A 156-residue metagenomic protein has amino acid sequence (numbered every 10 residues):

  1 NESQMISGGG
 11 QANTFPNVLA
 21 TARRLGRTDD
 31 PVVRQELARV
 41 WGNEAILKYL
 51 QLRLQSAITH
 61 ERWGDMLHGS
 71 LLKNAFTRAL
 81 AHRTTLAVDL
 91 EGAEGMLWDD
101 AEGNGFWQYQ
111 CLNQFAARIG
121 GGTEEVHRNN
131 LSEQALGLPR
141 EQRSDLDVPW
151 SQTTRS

Functional and structural regions predicted by a protein language model:
N1-K48, A117, T153-S156: Glycine-rich beta->alpha junctions and the first turn(s) of the following alpha-helix
N1-Q4, G8, G95-S156: Glycine-rich phosphate/cofactor-binding loops in nucleotide/flavin-utilizing enzymes
G10-N13, G42, L67, T123 (+1 more regions): A generic structural signal for residues located within well-ordered alpha-helices of large catalytic or ligand-binding
Q11, L37, G69-L72, W107: Hydrophobic packing residues in well-ordered alpha-helices of helical domains and bundles
N17-T21, L25, R53, A57 (+3 more regions): Generic, well-ordered alpha-helical scaffold segments in large soluble proteins
V18-T21, Y49-L52, F76, W107 (+2 more regions): Tryptophan-centric aromatic hotspots in well-structured domains and transmembrane helices
P31-R34, A45-E102: C-terminal helix-coil-helix/basic helical segment that borders enzyme active sites and/or dimer interfaces and provides
